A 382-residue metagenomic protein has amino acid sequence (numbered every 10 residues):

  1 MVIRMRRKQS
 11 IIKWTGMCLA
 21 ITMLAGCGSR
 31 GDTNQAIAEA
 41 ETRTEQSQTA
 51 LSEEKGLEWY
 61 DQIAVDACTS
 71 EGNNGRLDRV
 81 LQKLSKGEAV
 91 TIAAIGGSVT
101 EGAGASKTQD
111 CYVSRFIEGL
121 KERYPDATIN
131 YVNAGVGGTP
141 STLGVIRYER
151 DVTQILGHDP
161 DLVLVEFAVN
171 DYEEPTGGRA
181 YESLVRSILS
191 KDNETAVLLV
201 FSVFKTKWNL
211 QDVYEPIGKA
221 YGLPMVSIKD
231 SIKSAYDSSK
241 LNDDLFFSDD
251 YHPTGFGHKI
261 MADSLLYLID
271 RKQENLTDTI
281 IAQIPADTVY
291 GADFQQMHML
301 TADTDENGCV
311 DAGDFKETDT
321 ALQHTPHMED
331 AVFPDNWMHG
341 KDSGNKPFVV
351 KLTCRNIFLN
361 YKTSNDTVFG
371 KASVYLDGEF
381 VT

Functional and structural regions predicted by a protein language model:
M1-V2, A134: Accessible peptide chain termini
V2-A94, T100-K107, K121-A127, H158 (+2 more regions): N-terminal secretory targeting modules
C68-E71, G135, D249: Short N-terminal micro-motifs specific to bacterial/archaeal maturation and metal-cluster initiation sites
S98-E101, V169-D171: A short, flexible beta-alpha/helix-coil linker loop
S98-V99, G135-G137: Catalytic nucleophile serine of serine hydrolases, specifically the conserved "nucleophile elbow" pentapeptide
C111-N130, T139, L143-I281, H339-N345 (+2 more regions): Alpha-helical cap/lid subdomain in secreted, periplasmic, or secretory-pathway luminal O-acyl-processing enzymes
